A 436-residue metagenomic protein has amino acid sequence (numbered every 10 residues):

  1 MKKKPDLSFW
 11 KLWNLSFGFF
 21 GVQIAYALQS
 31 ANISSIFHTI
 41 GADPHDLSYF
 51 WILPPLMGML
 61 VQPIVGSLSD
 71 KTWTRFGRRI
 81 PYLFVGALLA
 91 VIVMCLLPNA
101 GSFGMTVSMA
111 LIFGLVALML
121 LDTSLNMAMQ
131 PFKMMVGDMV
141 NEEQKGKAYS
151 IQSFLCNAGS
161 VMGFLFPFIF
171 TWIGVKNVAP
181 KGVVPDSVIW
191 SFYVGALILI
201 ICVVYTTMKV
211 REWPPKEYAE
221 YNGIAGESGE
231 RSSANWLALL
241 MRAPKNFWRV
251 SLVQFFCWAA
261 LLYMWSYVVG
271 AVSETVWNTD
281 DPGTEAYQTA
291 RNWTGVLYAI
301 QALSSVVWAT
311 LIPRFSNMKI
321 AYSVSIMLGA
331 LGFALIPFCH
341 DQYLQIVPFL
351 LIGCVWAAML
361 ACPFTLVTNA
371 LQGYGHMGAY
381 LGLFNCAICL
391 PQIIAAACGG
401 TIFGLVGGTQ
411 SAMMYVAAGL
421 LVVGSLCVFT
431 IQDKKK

Functional and structural regions predicted by a protein language model:
M1-F9, G101, M105-A117, M127-A128 (+3 more regions): Intracellular loop-helix junctions on the cytosolic face of multi-pass helical membrane proteins
K2-M57, R249, V253, C257-D281: Helix-loop boundary and gating motifs at the non-cytosolic
D43-L53, D186, N278-A302, A412: Loop-to-transmembrane helix entry
P44-H45, E142-F154, G373-F384: Loop-to-transmembrane helix entry/capping segments in MFS-fold secondary transporters and related SLC/MFSD carriers
L83-S108, L328-H340: C-terminal ends and interior cores of transmembrane alpha-helices in multi-pass membrane transporters/permeases
V93-A128, L344-L360: Hydrophobic core of transmembrane alpha-helices in multi-pass small-molecule transporters, especially MFS/SLC-type
M127-V140, A358-G373: Intracellular juxtamembrane helix-capping segments at the cytosolic ends of symmetry-related transmembrane helices
K319-P363: C-terminal transmembrane helical hairpin of 12-TM major facilitator-type secondary transporters
